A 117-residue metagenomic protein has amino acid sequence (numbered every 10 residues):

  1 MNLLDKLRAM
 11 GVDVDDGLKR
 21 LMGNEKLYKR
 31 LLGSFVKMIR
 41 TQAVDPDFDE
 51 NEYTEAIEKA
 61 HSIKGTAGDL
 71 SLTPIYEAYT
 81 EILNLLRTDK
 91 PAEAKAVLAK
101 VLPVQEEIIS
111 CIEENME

Functional and structural regions predicted by a protein language model:
M1-N2: C-terminal compact regulatory domains
V12-S62, A92-M116: Long, amphipathic alpha-helical coiled-coil segments characteristic of histidine-phosphotransfer scaffolds
E55-I57, A67-R87, V97: Short, well-ordered alpha-helical segments that carry or flank key catalytic/ligand-binding motifs at enzyme/regulatory
